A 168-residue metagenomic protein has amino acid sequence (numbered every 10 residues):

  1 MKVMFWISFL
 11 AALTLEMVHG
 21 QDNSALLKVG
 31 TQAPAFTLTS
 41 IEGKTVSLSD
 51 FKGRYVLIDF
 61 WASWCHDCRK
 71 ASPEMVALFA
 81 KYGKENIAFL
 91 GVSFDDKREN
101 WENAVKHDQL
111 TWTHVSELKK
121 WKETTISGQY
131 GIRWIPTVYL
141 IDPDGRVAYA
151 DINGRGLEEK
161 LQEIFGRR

Functional and structural regions predicted by a protein language model:
M1-S24, R168: Bacterial Sec-dependent N-terminal signal peptides
Q21-L48, G166-R167: N-terminal "domain-start" segment that seeds a small globular fold
A33-P34, V56, I135-P136: Short loop/turn microsegments at loop-to-beta-strand junctions
L48-C65: Short active-site neighborhood of thiol/selenol oxidoreductases, capturing the structured segment around
F60-A77: Conserved redox-active cysteine motifs that mediate thiol-disulfide chemistry, especially di-cysteine Cys-X(1-2)-Cys
A80-K122, G128-I135: Conserved segment of the thioredoxin-like fold in thiol-based oxidoreductases
L110, L118-I164: Thiol/disulfide oxidoreductase modules built on the thioredoxin-like
